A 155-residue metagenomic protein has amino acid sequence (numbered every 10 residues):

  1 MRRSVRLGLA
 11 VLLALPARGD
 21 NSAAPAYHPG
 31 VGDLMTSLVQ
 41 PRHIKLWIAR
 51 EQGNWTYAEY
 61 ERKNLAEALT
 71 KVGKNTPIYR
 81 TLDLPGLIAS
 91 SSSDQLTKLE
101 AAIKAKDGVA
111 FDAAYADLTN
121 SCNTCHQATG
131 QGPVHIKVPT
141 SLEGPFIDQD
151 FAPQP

Functional and structural regions predicted by a protein language model:
R2-A10: Sec-dependent signal peptide recognition, specifically the positively charged N-region followed immediately by
A10-R18: Hydrophobic h-region of N-terminal signal peptides that target proteins for export in Gram-negative bacteria
D20-E61, Q149-P155: Immediate post-signal-peptide N-terminus of mature secreted/exported proteins
Q52-G53, L99, I103-A110: Short helix-adjacent coil turns
Y57-A58, L65, F111: Solenoid-repeat scaffolds in large eukaryotic assemblies
A68-I88: Short, solvent-exposed, charged loop/turn and helix-capping segments that join or cap alpha-helices on peripheral
L118-T129: The canonical Cys-X-X-Cys-His
H135-P155: Extracytoplasmic/periplasmic copper-protein system
